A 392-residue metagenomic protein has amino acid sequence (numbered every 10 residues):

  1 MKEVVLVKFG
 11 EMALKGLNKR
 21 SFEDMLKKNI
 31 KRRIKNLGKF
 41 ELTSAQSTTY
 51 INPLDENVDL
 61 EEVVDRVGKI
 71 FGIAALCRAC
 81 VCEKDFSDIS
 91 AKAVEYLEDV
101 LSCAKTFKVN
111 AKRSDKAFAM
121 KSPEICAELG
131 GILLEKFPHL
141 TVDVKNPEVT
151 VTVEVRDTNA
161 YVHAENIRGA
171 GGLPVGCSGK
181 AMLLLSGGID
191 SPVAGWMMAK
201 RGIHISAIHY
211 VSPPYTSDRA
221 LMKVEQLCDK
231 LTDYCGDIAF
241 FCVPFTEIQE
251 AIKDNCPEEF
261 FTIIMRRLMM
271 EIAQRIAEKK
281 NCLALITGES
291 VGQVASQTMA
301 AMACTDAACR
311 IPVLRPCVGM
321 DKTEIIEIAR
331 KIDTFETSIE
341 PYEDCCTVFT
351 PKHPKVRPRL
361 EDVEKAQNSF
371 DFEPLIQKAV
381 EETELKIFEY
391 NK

Functional and structural regions predicted by a protein language model:
M1-M182, P192-I238, A307, K355-L360 (+2 more regions): RNA-binding accessory domains that recognize and position tRNA/RNA substrates
E128-L133, N166, G171-S178, F245 (+3 more regions): Active-site adenylate/phosphate-handling loop in enzymes that bind or generate adenylated species
L183, A207-H209, C242, T287 (+1 more regions): Structural beta-sheet core signal
G188: Conserved G/P- and acidic residue-centered "switch" motifs that form tight phosphate/ATP-binding loops in soluble
C228-N255, D344: A conserved beta-strand->alpha-helix junction
Q293, P341-F349: Small/polar glycine-rich anion-binding or flexible loop at a beta-alpha turn
D333-P341: A short alpha-helix-loop-beta-strand transition element characteristic of N-terminal alpha/beta dinucleotide-binding
